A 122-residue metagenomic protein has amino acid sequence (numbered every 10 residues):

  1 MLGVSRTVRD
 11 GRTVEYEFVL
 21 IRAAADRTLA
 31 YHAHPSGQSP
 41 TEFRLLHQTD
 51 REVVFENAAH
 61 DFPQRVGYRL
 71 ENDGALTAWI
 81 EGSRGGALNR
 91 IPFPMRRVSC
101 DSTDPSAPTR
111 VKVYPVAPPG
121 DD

Functional and structural regions predicted by a protein language model:
M1, N72-T77: A short glycine-rich beta-turn/N-cap micro-motif
M1-A59, V116-D122: Central antiparallel beta-sheet cores of small beta-barrel/beta-sandwich binding domains
R6, Y16-A23, T41-H47, Q64-L70 (+2 more regions): Hydrophobic/aromatic beta-strand elements that line small-molecule binding cavities or substrate pockets in beta-rich
A59-D61, N72, R84: A generic beta-sheet turn/junction motif
A75, E81-D122: Edge beta-strand at a domain terminus
